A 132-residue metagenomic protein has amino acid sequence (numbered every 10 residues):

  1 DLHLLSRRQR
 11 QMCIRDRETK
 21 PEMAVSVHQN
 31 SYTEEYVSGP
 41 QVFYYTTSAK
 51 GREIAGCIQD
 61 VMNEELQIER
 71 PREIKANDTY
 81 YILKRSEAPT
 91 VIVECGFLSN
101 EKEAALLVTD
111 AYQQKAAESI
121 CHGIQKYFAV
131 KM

Functional and structural regions predicted by a protein language model:
D1-I14: Single conserved hydrophobic/aromatic residue that forms the stacking wall/gate of nucleotide- or nucleobase-binding
L2, K50, V108, Y112: Conserved acidic
R15-E22: Proline-aspartate-enriched helix->loop->beta-strand connector
A24-E34, K75-M132: Active-site-adjacent mobile loop/cap segments within catalytic or ligand-binding domains
S31-C57: A short, glycine/acidic-enriched catalytic loop
K50-A76: Active-site-adjacent substrate-binding region of metalloamidase/peptidase-like peptide-processing proteins
